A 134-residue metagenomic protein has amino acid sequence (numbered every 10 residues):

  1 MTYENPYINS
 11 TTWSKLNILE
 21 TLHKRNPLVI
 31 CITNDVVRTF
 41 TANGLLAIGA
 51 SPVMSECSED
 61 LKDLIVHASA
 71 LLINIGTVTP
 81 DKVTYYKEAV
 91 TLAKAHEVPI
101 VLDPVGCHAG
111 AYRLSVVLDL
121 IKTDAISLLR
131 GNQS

Functional and structural regions predicted by a protein language model:
M1-M54: Glycine-rich phosphate/adenosyl-contacting loop at the front of the ribokinase-like
T11-K15, C57, Y86, R113: Amphipathic coiled-coil/heptad-repeat helices and related helical stalk/stem segments that mediate oligomerization
C31, M54-S55, D103, L129: Active-site-adjacent beta-strand anchor residues
D35, S58, G106: Residue-level "edge-of-site" marker
M54-K62: Glycine/proline-rich, flexible active-site/cofactor-binding loop segments that harbor closely spaced acidic
L61-S134: Glycine-rich phosphate/dinucleotide-binding loop and adjoining beta-alpha-beta core of small-molecule
